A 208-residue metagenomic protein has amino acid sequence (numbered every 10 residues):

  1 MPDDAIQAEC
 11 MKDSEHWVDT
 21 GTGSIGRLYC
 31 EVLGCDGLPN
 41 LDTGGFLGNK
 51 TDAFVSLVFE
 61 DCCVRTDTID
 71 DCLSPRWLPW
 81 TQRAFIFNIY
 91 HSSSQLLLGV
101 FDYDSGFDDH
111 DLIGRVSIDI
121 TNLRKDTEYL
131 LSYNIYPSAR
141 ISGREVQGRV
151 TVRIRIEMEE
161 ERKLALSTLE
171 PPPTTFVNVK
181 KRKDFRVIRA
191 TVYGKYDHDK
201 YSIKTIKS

Functional and structural regions predicted by a protein language model:
M1-T66, D70-L73, S92-L97, F107-D109 (+1 more regions): Acidic, S/T/P/G-rich intrinsically disordered/coiled linkers that flank and lead into C2-type membrane-binding modules
P75-I89, I118: Exposed aromatic-hydrophobic patches
Y103-S105: Acidic glycine-/aspartate-rich tracts in secreted/extracellular proteins
